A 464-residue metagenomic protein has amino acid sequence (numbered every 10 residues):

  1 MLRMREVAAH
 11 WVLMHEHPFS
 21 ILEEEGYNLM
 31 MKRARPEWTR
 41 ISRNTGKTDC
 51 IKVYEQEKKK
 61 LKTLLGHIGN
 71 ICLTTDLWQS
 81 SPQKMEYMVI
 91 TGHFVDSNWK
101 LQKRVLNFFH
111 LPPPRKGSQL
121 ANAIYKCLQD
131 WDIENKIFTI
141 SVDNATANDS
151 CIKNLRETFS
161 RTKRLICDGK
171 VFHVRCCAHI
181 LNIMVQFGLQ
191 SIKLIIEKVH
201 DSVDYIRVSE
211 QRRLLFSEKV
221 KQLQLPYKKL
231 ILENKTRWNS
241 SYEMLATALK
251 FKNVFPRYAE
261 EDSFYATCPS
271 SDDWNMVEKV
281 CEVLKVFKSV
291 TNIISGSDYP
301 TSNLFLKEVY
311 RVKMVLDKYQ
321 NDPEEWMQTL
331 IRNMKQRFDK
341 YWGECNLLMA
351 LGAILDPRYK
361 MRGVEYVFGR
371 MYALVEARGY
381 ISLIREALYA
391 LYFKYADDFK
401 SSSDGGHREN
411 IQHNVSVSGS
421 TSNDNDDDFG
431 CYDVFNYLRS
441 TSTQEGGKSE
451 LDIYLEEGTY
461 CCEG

Functional and structural regions predicted by a protein language model:
M1-R5, F19-I21, T63-G66, D96-N98 (+3 more regions): Helix-boundary capping/turn motifs
M1-W11, F108, S118: DNA- and nucleic-acid-binding/regulatory domain cores of transcription factors and nucleic-acid enzymes
A9-H15, I183, D204, E243-T247 (+2 more regions): Short, hydrophobic/amphipathic alpha-helical patches that form generic packing surfaces within helical domains
H15, F19, E23-L223, K228 (+2 more regions): Active-site neighborhood segments
E16-F19, L65, W78-Q83, H110-G117 (+7 more regions): Conserved, non-catalytic sequence blocks in retroelement Pol enzymes and Pol-derived host proteins
P82-Q83, S150, V185-Q186, A246-T247 (+2 more regions): Short helix/loop capping segments that flank catalytic or ligand/cofactor-binding pockets
N107, P256-E463: Extended, C-terminal/distal alpha-helical "rod" segments
